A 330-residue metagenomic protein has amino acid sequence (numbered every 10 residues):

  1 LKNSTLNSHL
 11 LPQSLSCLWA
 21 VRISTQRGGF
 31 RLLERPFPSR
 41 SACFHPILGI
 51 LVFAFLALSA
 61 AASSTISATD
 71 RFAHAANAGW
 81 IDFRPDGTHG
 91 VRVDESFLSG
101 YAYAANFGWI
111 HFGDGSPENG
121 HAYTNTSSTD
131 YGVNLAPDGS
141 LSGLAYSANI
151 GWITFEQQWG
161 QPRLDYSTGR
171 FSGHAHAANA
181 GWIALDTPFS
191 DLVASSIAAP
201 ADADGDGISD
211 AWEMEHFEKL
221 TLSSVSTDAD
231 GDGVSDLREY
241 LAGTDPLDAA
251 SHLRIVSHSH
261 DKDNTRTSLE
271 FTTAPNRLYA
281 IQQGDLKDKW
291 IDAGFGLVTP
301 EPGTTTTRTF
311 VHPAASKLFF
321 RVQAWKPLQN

Functional and structural regions predicted by a protein language model:
L1, L18-W19, T25-Q26, E34: Short Gly/Ser/Thr- and charged-rich N-terminal loops/segments that act as flexible capping/hinge elements
K2-S8: Extreme N-terminal basic, low-complexity initiation segments that serve as generic localization/processing leaders
G28-G29, G49: Residue-identity detector for glycine
H45-S59: Bacterial N-terminal signal peptides
L58-A201: Peripheral, non-catalytic segments of secretory and membrane proteins
A201-N330: Short, composition-biased motifs enriched in small/polar/acidic residues
